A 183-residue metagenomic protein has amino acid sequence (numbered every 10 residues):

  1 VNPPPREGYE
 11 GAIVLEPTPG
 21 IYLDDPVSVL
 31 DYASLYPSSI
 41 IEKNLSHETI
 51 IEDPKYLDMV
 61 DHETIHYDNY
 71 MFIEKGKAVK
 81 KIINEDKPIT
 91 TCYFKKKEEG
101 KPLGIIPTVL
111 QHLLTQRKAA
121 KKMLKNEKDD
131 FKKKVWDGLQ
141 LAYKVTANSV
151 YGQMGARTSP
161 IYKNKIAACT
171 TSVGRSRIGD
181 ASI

Functional and structural regions predicted by a protein language model:
V1-I183: Conserved acidic
